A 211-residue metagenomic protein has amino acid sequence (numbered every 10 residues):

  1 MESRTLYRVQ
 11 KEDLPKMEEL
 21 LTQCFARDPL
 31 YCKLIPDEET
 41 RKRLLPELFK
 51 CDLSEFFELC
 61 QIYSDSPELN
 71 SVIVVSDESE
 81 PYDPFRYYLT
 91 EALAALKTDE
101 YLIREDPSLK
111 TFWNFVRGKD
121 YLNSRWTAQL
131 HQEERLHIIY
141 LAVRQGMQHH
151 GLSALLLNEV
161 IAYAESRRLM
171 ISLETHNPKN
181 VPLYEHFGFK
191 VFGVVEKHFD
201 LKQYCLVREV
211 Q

Functional and structural regions predicted by a protein language model:
T5-E19: A short beta-loop-alpha structural element at the N-terminal edge of CoA-dependent acyl/N-acetyltransferase catalytic
E38-Q61: Active-site rim helix/loop that mediates acceptor-substrate recognition in acyltransferases
E58-S76: Conserved beta-hairpin
V74-Y140: Conserved acyl-donor/pantetheine-binding loop and adjacent beta-alpha core of acyl/acetyltransferases and related
R135-L136, Y163-H176: Conserved GNAT acetyl-CoA-binding A-motif
I139-Q148, S172-V181, H198-F199, E209-V210: Conserved beta-strand-loop-alpha-helix junction that forms the acyl-donor binding cleft
Y140-V143, H149-A162: Conserved acetyl-CoA-binding loop-helix of GNAT-fold acetyltransferases
A154, S166-R167, N177-V194, H198: Conserved active-site alpha-helix within GNAT-family acetyltransferase domains
